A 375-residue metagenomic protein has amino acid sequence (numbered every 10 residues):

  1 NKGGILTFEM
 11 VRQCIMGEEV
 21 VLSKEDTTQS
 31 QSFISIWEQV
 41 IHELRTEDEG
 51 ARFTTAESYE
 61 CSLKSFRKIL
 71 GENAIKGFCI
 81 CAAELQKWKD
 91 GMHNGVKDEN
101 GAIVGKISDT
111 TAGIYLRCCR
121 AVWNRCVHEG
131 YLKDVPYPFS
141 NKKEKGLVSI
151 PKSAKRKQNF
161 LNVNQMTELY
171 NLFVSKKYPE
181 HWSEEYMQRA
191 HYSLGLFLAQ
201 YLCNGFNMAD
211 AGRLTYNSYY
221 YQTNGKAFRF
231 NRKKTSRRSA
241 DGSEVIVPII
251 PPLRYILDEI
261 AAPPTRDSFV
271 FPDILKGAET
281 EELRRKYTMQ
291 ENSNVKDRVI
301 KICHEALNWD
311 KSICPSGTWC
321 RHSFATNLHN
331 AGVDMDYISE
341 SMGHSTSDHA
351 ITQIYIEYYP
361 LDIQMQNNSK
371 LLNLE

Functional and structural regions predicted by a protein language model:
E19-I103: Basic/aromatic-enriched alpha-helical hairpins
S65, D98-K143: N-terminal DNA-binding recognition helix of tyrosine site-specific recombinases/integrases
G105, G113, Y137-M208, G212: Basic, Lys/Arg- and aromatic-enriched nucleic-acid-binding interface segment
M166-T167, P248-K311: Active-site/catalytic core of tyrosine-dependent DNA strand-transfer enzymes
K177-M187, R266, K296-E340, H344: Short, basic (Lys/Arg/His-rich) helix/loop patches that form interaction surfaces in the mid-to-C-terminal regions
R213-E259: Conserved tyrosine-mediated DNA breakage-rejoining catalytic core shared by Y-recombinases
S218-A227, V333-I356: Short, polar N-cap/turn motifs at the start of nucleic acid-interacting alpha helices
R232-S236, M342-S369: Catalytic-site neighborhood detector that most strongly recognizes the C-terminal catalytic loop/helix of tyrosine
